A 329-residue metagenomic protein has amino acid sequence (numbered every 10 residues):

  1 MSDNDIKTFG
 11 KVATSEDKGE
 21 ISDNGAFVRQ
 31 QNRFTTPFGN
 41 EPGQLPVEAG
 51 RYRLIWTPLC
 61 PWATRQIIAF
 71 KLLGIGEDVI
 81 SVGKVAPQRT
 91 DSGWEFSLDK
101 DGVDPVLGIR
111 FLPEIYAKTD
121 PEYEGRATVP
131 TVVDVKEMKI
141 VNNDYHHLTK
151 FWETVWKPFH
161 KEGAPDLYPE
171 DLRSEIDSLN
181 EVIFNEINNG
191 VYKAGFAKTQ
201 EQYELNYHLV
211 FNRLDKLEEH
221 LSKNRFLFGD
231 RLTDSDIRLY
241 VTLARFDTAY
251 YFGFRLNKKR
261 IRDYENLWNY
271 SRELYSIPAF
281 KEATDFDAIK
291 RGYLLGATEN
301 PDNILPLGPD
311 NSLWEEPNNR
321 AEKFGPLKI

Functional and structural regions predicted by a protein language model:
M1-I329: C-terminal alpha-helical interaction module
